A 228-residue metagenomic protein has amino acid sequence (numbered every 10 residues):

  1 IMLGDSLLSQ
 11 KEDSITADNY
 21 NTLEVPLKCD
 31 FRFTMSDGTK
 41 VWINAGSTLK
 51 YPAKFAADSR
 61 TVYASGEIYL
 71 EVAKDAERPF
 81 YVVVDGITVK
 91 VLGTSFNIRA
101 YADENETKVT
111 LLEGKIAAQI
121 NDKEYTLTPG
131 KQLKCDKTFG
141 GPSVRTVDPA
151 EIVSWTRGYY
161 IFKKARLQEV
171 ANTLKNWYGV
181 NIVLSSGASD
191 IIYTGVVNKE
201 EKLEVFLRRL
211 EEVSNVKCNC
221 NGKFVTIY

Functional and structural regions predicted by a protein language model:
I1-Y228: A residue-level detector for the "anchor" residue at the start of short, highly conserved motifs
